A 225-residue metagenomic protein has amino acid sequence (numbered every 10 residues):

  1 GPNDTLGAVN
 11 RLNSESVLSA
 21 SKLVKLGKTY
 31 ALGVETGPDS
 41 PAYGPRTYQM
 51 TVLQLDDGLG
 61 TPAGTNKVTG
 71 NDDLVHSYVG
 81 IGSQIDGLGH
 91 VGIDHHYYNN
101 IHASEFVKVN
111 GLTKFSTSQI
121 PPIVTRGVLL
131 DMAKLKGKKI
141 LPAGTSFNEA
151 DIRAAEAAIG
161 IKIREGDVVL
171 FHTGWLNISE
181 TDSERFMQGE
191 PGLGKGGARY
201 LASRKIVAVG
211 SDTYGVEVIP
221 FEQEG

Functional and structural regions predicted by a protein language model:
G1-G225: Active-/binding-site microenvironments in catalytic and ligand-binding cores
